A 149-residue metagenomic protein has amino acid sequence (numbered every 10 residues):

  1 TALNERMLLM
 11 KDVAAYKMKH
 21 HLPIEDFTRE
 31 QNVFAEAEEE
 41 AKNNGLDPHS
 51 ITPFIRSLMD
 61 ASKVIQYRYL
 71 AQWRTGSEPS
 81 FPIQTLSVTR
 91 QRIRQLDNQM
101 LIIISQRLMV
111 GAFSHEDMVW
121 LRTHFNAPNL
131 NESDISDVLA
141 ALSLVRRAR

Functional and structural regions predicted by a protein language model:
T1-T52, S57: N-terminal Sec/ER secretory leader and immediately downstream segment of secreted/extracellular precursors
N4-M7, Q31, A35, R56-M59 (+4 more regions): Generic structural signal for well-ordered, non-transmembrane alpha-helical segments in soluble/cytosolic regions
A14, H21, Q66, L70 (+2 more regions): Alpha-helical coiled-coil oligomerization motifs
Y16-K17, L58, S62, I104-R107: Generic structural signal for hydrophobic core residues of well-folded globular domains
H21-E40, E78-V88, F113-A127: Charge-rich, acidic-biased intrinsically disordered regions
N44-S80: Mid-length scaffold segments of soluble, non-membrane domains
W73-V110: Extended amphipathic alpha-helical interaction segments
Q106-R149: Glycine-rich, aromatic-bearing surface loops/beta-hairpins
